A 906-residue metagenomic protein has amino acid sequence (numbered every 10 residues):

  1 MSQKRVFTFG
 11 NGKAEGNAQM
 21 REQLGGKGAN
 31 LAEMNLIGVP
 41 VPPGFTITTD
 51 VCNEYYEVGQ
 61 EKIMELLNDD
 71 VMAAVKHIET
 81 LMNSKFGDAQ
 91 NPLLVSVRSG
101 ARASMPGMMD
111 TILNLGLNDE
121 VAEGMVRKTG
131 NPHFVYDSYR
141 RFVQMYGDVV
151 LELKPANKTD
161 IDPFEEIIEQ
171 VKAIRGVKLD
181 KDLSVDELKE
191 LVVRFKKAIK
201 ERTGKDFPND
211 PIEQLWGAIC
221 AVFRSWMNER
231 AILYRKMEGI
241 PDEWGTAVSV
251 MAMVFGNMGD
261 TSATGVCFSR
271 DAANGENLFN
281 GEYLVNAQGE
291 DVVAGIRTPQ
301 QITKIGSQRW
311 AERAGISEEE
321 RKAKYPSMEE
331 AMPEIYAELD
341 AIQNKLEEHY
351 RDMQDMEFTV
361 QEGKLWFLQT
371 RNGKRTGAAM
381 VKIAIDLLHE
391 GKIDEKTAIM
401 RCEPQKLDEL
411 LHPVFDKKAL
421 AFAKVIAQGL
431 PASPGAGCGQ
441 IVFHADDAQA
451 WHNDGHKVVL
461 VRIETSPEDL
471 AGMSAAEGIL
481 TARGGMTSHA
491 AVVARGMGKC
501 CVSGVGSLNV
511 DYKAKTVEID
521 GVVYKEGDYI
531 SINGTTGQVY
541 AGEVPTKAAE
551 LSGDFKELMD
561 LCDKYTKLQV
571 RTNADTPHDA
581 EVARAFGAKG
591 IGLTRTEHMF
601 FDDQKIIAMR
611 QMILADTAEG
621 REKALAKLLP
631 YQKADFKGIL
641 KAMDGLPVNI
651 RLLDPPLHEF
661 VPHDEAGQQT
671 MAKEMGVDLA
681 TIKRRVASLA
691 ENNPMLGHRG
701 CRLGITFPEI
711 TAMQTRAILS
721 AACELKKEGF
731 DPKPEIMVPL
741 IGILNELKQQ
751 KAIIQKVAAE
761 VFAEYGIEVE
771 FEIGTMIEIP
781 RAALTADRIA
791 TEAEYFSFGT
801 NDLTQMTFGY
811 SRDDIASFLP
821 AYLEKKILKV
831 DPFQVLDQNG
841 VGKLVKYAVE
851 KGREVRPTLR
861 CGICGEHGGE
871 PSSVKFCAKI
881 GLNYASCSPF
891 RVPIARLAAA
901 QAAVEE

Functional and structural regions predicted by a protein language model:
M1-A423, A450, H456-V459, S466-A471 (+10 more regions): Nucleotide/phosphate-binding sheet-loop regions of phosphoryl- and nucleotidyl-transfer enzymes
K13-R21, S433-A475, V841-T858: C-terminal accessory/binding modules appended to enzymatic or scaffolding proteins
F45, A482-G484, S503-G506, T594 (+2 more regions): Short beta->alpha connector loops at strand-helix junctions that form conserved, small/polar/Pro-enriched
D69, M237, I399-W451, K457-V458 (+5 more regions): Long, charged amphipathic helices and adjacent flexible linkers at domain junctions
R98-S99, L551, L561-E906: Conserved alpha/beta-domain cores
M251, V461-I463, T481-R483, T572-N573 (+2 more regions): Short His-Asn-centered micro-motif
K364-W366, V459, S466-S474, M486-V493 (+7 more regions): Glycine-rich phosphate/ribose-binding loops and adjacent secondary-structure elements that form binding surfaces
E477-R483, C501, G862: A short, small-residue-rich loop immediately preceding and capping a beta-strand
